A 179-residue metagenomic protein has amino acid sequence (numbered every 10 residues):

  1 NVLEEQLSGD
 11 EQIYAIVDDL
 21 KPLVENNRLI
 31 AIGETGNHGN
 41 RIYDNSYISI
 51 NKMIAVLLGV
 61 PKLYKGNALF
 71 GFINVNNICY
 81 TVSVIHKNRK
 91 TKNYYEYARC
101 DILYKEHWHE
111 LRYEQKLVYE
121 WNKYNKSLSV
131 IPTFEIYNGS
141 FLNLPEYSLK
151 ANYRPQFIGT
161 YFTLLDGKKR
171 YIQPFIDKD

Functional and structural regions predicted by a protein language model:
N1-K65: Core catalytic region of metal-dependent phosphoesterases/phosphodiesterases, especially metallo-beta-lactamase-like
V60-K62, N74-N77, S140: Active-site-proximal loop/helix segment associated with metal-binding centers of metalloenzymes
K65-N67, F157: Residues that act as N-cap/strand-start positions at coil-to-secondary-structure junctions
A68-F72: Short acidic loop-to-beta-strand element that houses the catalytic metal-binding Asp/Glu of nuclease active sites
I78-P174: Conserved beta-sheet core of the metallophosphoesterase superfamily
D179: Polar, enzyme-active/binding microenvironments
